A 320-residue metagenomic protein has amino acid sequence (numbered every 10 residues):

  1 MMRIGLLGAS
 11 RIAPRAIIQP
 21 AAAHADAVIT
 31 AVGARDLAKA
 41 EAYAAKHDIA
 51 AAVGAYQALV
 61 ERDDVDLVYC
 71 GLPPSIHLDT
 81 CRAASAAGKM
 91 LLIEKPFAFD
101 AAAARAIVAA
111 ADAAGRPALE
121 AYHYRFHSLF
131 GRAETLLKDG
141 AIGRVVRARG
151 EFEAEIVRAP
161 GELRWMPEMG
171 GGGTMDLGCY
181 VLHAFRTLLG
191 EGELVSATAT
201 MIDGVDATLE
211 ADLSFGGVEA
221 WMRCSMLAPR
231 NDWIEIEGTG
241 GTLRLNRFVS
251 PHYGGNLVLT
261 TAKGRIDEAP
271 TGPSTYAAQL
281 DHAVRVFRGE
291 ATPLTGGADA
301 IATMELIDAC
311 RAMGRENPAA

Functional and structural regions predicted by a protein language model:
M1, A27, L67-Y69, V284-A320: C-terminal helix-rich "cap/oligomerization" subdomain common to oxidoreductases
M1-H47, A320: N-terminal Rossmann-like dinucleotide-binding module
I12, Y253, E268-D281, T295: Active-site loop of classical SDR/Rossmann-like NAD(P)-dependent oxidoreductases, centered on the catalytic Tyr-X3-Lys
A13, V53, I93, A118-E120 (+1 more regions): Hydrophobic residues in well-ordered beta-strands that form the structural core
H47-A110: Beta-loop-alpha module in the N-terminal Rossmann-like domain of NAD(P)-dependent dehydrogenases, especially those
A106-Y124, R144-V146: Rossmann-fold dehydrogenase core element
Y124-A197, N317: Predominantly a Rossmann-like dinucleotide-binding segment in NAD(P)-dependent oxidoreductases
L182-P251, P270, L280-E290: Contiguous beta-strand/loop segments that form the cofactor/metal-binding neighborhood of enzyme cores
